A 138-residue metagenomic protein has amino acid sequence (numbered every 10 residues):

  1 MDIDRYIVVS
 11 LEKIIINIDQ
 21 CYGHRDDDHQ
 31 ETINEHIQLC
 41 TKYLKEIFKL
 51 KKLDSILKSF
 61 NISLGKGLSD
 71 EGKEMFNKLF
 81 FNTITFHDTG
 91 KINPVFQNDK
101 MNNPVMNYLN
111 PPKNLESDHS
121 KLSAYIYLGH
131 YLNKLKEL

Functional and structural regions predicted by a protein language model:
M1-L138: Metal-dependent phosphohydrolase cores
